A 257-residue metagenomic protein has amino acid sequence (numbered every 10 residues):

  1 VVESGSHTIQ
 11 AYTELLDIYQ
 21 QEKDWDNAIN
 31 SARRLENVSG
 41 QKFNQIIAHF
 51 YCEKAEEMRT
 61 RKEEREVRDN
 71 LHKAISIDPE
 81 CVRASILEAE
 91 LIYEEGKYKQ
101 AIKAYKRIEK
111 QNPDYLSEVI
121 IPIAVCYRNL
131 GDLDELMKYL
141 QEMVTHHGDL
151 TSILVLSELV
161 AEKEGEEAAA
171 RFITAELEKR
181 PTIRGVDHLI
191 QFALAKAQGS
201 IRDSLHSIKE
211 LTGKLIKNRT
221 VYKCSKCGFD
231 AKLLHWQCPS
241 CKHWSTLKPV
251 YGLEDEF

Functional and structural regions predicted by a protein language model:
V2-E3, N37, H72-S76, R107-K110 (+2 more regions): Conserved structural position within tetratricopeptide repeats
S6, G40, P79, P113-D114 (+2 more regions): Short coil turns that delineate tetratricopeptide repeat
I9-Q10, K42-H49, R83, S117-E118 (+2 more regions): Start-of-helix register in tetratricopeptide repeats
L15, I47, K54, E88 (+4 more regions): Structural register within alpha-helical repeat arrays
Y19, Y51, M58, I92 (+3 more regions): Residue at a conserved register position within TPR or TPR-like alpha-solenoid repeats
